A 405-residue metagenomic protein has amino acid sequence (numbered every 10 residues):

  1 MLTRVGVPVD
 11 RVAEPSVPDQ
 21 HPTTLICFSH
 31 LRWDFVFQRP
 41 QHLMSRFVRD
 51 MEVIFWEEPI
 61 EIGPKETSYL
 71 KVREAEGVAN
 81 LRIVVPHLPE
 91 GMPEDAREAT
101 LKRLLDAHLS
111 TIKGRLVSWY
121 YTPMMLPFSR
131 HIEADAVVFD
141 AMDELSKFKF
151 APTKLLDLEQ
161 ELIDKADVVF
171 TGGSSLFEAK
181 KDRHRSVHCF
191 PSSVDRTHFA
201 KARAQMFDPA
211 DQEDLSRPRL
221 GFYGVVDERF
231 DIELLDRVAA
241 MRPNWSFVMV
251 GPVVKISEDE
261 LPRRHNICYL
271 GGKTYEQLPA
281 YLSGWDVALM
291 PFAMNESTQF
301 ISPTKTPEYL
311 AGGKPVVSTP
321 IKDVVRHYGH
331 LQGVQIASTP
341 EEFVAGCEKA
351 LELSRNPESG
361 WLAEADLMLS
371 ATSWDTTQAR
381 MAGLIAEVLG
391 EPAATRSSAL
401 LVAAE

Functional and structural regions predicted by a protein language model:
D34-Q38, F230, E276-Y281, A288-A311 (+1 more regions): Nucleotide-sugar-dependent
P152-V169: Membrane-proximal helix-turn-helix segments that form the acceptor-binding/catalytic region of lipid-linked
S175, F190-A202: Carbohydrate-associated surface elements
D211-F230, L235-A239, F247-V250, S370: Conserved donor-binding/catalytic core segment of Leloir-type glycosyltransferases
I256-L282: Nucleotide-activated donor-binding/catalytic signature segment of Leloir-type glycosyltransferases, i.e., the conserved
G333-E341, K349-R355: Conserved acidic donor-binding segment of nucleotide-sugar-dependent glycosyltransferases
R355-I385: A charged, aromatic-enriched C-terminal amphipathic alpha-helix characteristic of glycosyltransferases across folds
W374-E405: C-terminal alpha-helical cap of glycosyltransferases
